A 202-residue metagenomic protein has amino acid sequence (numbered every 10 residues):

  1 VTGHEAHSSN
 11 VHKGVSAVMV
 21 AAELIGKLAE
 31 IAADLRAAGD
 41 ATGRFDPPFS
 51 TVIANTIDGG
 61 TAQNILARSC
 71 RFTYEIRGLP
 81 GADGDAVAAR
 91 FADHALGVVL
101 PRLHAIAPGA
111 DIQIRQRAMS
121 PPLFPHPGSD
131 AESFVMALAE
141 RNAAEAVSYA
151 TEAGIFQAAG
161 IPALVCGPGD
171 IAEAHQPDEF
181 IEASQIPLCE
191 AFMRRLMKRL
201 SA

Functional and structural regions predicted by a protein language model:
T2-A202: Metal-dependent amide/peptide-bond hydrolase catalytic core, centered on the "pita-bread" metallohydrolase fold
